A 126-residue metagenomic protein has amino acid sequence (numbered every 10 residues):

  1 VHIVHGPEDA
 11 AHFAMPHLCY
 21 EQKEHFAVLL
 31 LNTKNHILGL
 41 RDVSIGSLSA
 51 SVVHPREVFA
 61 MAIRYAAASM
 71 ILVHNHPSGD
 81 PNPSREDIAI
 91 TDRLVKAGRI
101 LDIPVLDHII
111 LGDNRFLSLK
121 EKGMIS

Functional and structural regions predicted by a protein language model:
V1-L38: Long amphipathic N-terminal alpha/beta scaffold segment
H12, S44-S126: Active-site-proximal loop/helix of nucleotide/amide-processing enzymes and allied scaffolds
